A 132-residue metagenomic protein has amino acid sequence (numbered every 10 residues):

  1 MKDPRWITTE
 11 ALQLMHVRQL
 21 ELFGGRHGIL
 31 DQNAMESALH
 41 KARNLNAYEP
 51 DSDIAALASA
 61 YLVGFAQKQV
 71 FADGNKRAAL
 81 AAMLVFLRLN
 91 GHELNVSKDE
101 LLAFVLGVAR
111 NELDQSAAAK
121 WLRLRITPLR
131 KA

Functional and structural regions predicted by a protein language model:
M1-A132: FIC/Doc superfamily catalytic core
